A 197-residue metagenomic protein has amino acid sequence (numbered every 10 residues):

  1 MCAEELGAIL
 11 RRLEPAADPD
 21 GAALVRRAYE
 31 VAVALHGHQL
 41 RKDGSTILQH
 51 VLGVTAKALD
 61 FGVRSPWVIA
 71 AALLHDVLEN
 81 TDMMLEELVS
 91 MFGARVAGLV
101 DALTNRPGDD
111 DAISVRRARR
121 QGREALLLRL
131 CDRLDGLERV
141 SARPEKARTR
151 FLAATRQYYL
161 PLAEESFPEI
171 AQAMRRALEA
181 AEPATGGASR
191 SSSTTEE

Functional and structural regions predicted by a protein language model:
M1-E197: Active-site helical microenvironments for divalent-metal-assisted chemistry
